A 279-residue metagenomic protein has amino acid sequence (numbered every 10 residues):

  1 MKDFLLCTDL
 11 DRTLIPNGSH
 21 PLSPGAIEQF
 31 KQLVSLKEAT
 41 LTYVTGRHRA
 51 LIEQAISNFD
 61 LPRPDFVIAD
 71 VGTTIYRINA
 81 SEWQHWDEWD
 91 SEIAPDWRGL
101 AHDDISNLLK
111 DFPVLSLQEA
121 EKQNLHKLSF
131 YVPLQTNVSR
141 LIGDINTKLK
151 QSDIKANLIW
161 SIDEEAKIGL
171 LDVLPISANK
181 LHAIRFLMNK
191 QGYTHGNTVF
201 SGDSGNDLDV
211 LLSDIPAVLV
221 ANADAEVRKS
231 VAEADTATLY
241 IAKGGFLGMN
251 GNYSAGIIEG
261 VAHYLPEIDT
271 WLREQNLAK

Functional and structural regions predicted by a protein language model:
M1, L174, L181-K279: Mg2+-dependent phosphoryl-transfer enzymes with acidic/Ser/Thr/Gly-rich catalytic loops
K2-H20, D203, L211: Asp-based phosphoryl-transfer active-site loop
F4-L6, D65, T198: The start of beta-strands in P-loop NTPase/AAA+ ATPase cores
N17-P21, V44-G46, I176: Short, flexible loop segments at the rims of nucleotide/cofactor-binding pockets, characterized by
L22-P24, N222: A short acidic/small-residue loop/turn micro-motif
P24-E119: Active-site phosphate-binding/coordination module
I78-W86, L171-P175, A262-L265: Short, surface-exposed amphipathic charged segments that create phosphate/polyanion-binding patches used for binding
L108-V199, S204-S213: Conserved acidic, metal-coordinating active-site core of Asp-based, Mg2+-dependent phosphoryl-transfer enzymes
